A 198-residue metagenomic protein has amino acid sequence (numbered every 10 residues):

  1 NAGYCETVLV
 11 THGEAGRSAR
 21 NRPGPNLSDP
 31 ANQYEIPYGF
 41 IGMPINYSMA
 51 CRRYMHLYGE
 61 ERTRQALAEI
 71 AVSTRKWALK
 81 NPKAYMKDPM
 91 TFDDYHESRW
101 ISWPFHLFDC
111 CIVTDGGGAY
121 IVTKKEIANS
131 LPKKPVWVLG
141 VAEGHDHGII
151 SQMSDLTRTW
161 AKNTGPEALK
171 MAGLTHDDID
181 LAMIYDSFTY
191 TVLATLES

Functional and structural regions predicted by a protein language model:
N1-Y4: Alpha-helix C-terminal capping segments
E6-E60: Flexible glycine-/small-residue-enriched beta->alpha junction loops that bind anionic phosphate/pyrophosphate groups
T7-G13, Q65-V72, K133-E143, H176-Y185: Beta-strand segments within the central parallel beta-sheet cores of soluble alpha/beta enzyme folds
A19-L27, A84-R99, K133-V141: Acidic-glycine-rich active-site phosphate/pyrophosphate-binding loop
P30, Y34, L57, Q65-E69 (+2 more regions): Condensing-enzyme catalytic core mediating Claisen C-C bond formation in acyl metabolism
Y38-P44, C111-I112, M183-I184: Active-site nucleophile and cofactor-binding loops and adjacent substrate-binding regions of central metabolic enzymes
I41-T91: N-terminal leader/propeptide and maturation segments of large enzyme subunits in energy/redox metabolism and hydrolases
I150-S154, D186-S198: Short glycine/threonine-rich loop-to-helix capping motif typified by GTGT followed within a few residues by an Asp-Pro
